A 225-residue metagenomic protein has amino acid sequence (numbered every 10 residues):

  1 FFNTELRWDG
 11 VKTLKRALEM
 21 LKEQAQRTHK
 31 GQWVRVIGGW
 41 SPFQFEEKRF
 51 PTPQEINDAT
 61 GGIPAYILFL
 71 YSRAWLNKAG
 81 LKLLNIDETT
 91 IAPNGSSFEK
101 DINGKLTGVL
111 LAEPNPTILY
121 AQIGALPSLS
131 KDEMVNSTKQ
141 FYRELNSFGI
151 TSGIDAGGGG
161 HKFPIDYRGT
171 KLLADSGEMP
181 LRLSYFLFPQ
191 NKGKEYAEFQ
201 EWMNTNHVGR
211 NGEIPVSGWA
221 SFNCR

Functional and structural regions predicted by a protein language model:
F1-G209, S221-R225: Divalent metal-binding segments
